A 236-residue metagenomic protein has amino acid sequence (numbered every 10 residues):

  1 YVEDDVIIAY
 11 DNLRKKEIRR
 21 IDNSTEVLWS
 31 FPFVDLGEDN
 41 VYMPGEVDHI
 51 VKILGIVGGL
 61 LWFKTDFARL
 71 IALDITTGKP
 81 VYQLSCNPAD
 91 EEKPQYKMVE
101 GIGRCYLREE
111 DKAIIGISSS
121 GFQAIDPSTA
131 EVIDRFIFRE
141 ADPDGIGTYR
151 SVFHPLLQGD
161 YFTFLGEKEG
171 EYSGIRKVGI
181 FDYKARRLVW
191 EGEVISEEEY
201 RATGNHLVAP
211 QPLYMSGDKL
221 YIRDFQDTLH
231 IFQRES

Functional and structural regions predicted by a protein language model:
Y1-E3, K64, G116-I117, F164-E167 (+1 more regions): Residue-level marker for isolated small/hydroxyl-bearing positions within beta-strands of beta-sheet-rich domains
Y1-I75, V81-C86: Solenoidal tandem-repeat scaffolds enriched in leucines and small polar residues
V2, S30, G37-I56, A89-E110 (+2 more regions): Repeated scaffold domains used in trafficking and secretory/extracellular systems, primarily beta-propellers
D4-Y10, K15-K16, F67-A72, S119-I125 (+2 more regions): Structural motif
I8, L61-W62, A113-I115, F162-T163 (+1 more regions): Conserved beta-propeller blade signature
E17-M43, P80-D90, E131-G145, D182 (+3 more regions): Aromatic (tryptophan-biased) beta-strands that constitute blades/sheets of beta-rich domains
I117-S119, P143-A185: Loop/turn-rich, solvent-exposed surfaces of beta-rich toroidal or solenoidal domains
L165-T228: C-terminal closing repeat unit and adjoining cap/tail of repeat-based domains
